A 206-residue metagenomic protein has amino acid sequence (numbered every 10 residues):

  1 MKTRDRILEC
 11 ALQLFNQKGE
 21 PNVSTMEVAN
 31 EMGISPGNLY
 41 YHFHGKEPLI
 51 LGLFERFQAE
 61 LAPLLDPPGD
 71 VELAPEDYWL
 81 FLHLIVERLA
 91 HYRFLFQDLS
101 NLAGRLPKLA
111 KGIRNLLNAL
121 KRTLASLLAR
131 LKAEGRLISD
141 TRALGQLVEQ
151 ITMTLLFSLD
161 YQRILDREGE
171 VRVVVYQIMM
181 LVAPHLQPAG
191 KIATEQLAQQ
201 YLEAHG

Functional and structural regions predicted by a protein language model:
T3, I7-C10, L147: N-terminal positioning helix adjacent to the helix-turn-helix/winged-helix DNA-binding module
R6, L14-P48, G52: Helix-turn-helix
E55-L61: Short, basic, alpha-helical segments at the C-terminal edge of helix-turn-helix-like DNA-binding modules
L65-P68, F96-A103, L131, G135 (+1 more regions): Secondary-structure edge/capping motif, primarily at the C-terminal ends of alpha-helices and the immediately following
D66-F94: Hydrophobic alpha-helical connector segments
L89-K111, A125-A129: Amphipathic alpha-helical segments used for helix-helix packing
K108-E134, R142-L156, D160, V173-P184: Amphipathic alpha-helical packing segments from all-alpha helical-bundle domains
I164-G206: C-terminal peripheral helix-coil segments that are non-catalytic and often amphipathic
